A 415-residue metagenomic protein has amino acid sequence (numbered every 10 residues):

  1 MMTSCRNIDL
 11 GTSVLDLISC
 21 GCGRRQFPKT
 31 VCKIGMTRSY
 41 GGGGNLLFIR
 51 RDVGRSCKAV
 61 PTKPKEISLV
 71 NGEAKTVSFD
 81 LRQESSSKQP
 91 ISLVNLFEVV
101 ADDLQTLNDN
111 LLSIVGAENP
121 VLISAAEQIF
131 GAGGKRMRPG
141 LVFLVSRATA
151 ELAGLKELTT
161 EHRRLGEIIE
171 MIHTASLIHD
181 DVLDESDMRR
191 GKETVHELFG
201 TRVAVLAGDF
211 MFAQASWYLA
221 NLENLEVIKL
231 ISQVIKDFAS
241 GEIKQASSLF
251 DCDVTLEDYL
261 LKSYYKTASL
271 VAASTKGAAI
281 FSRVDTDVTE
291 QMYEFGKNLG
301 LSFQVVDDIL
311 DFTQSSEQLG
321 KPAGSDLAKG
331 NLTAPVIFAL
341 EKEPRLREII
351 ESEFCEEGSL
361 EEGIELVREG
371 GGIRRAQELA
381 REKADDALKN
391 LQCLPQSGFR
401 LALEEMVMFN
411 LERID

Functional and structural regions predicted by a protein language model:
M2-D415: All-alpha prenyltransferase/terpene-synthase fold signal
